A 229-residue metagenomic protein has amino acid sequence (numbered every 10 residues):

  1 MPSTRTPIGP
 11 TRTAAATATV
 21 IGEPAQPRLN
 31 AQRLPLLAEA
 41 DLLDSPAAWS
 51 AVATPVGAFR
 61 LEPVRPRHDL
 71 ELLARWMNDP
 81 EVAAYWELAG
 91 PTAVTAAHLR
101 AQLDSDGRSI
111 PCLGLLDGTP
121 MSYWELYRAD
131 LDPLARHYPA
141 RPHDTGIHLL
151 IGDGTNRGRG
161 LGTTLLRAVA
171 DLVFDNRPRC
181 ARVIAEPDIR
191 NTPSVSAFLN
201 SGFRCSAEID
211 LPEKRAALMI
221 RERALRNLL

Functional and structural regions predicted by a protein language model:
P2-R67, L229: Conserved N-terminal entry element of GNAT/NAT acetyltransferase domains
L73, I147: Hydrophobic pocket/interface hotspot
R75-A89: Helix-loop element at the rim of GNAT/NAT acetyltransferase active sites that forms part of the acceptor-substrate
A101-G146, G154: Acetyl-CoA-dependent GNAT
G158-V173, S196, N200: Conserved acetyl-CoA-binding loop-helix of GNAT-fold acetyltransferases
D175-E186: Conserved GNAT acetyl-CoA-binding A-motif
I189-A207: Conserved active-site alpha-helix within GNAT-family acetyltransferase domains
L211-L229: C-terminal "cap" of GNAT-fold acetyltransferases
